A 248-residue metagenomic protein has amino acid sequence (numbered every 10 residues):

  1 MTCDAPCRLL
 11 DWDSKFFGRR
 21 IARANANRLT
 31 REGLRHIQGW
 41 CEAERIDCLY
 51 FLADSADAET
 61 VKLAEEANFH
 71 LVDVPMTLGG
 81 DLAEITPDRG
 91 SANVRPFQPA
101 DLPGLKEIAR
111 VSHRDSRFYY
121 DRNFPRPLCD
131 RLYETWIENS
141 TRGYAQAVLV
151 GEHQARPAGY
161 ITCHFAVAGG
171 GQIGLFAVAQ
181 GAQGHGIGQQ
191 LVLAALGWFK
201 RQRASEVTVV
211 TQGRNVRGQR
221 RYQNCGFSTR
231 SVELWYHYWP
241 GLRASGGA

Functional and structural regions predicted by a protein language model:
M1-R19, A24-N25, V72, H113-S116 (+2 more regions): Acetyl-CoA-dependent GNAT
C3, L10, G18, L78-S91 (+2 more regions): C-terminal "cap" of GNAT-fold acetyltransferases
R19-R28, R89-P127, S245-A248: Short amphipathic alpha-helix that is part of the acyltransferase structural core
N25-A100, E233-Y238: Acyl-donor-binding surface of acyltransferase catalytic domains
L29-G39, L175-Q180, G184-G197, R201 (+1 more regions): Conserved acetyl-CoA-binding loop-helix of GNAT-fold acetyltransferases
E44-D54, G170, F199-T211: Conserved GNAT acetyl-CoA-binding A-motif
A56-L71, H185, Q189, R201 (+1 more regions): Conserved active-site alpha-helix within GNAT-family acetyltransferase domains
F97, F176-V178, T211: Hydrophobic adenine-recognition pocket in adenosine-nucleotide-binding enzymes
